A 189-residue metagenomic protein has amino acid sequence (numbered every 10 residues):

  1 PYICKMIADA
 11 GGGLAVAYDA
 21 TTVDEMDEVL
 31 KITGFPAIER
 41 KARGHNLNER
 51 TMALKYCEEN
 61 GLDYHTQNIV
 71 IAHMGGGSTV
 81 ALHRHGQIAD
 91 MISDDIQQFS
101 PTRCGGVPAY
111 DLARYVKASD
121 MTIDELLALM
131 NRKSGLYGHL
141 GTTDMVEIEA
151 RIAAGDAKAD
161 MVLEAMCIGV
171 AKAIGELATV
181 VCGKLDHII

Functional and structural regions predicted by a protein language model:
P1, K5, L14, T22-T33: Short beta-strand-loop/turn "lid" adjacent to the catalytic site in phosphate-handling enzymes
Y2-M6, A17, A37-N68, G76 (+1 more regions): Glycine-rich phosphate-binding loop plus the immediately following alpha-helix
G11, H83-Q87: Short acidic-glycine loop/turn motifs at beta-strand connectors
T33-P36, G86: Short, hinge-like loop/turn segments at secondary-structure boundaries
S78-L82: Short beta-strand scaffold segments in enzyme catalytic cores
A128, R132-C182: Adenine-nucleotide phosphate-binding core of ATP-dependent small-molecule kinases
L185-I189: Glycine-rich phosphate-binding loops at beta-strand->alpha-helix junctions
